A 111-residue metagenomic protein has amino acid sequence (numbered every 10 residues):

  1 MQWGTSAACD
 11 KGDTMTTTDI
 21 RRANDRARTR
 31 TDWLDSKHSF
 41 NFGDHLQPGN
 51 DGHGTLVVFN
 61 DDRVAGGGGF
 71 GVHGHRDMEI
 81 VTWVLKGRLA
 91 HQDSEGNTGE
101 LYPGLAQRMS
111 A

Functional and structural regions predicted by a protein language model:
Q2-G71, L101: A short, N-terminal "cap"/entry segment at the start of jelly-roll beta-barrel domains of the cupin/DSBH fold
F59, H75-A90: Short, conserved beta-strand element in jelly-roll/cupin
R63, G87-H91, A106-Q107: Short beta-strand segments in beta-sandwich/barrel cores
G68-H75, Q92-S94: Short histidine-centered beta-strand/loop micro-motifs that create catalytic or ligand/metal-coordination sites
E95-S110: Short acidic-glycine-tyrosine-enriched beta hairpin
